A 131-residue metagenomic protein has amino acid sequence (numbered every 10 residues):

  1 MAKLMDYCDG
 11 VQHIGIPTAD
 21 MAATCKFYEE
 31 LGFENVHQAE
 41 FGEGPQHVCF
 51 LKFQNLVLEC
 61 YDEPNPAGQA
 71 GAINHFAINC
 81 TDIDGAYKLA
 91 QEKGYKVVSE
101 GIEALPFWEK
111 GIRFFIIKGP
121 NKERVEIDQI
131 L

Functional and structural regions predicted by a protein language model:
M1-A22, I73-F76, D128-L131: N-terminal beta-strand motif that seeds the catalytic metal site of vicinal oxygen chelate
A2-Y7, Q91-L131: Vicinal oxygen chelate
D6-D9, I16-V57, W108: Core segments of cupin and vicinal oxygen chelate
Q12, Q46-H47, N74, R113: Residue-level marker for the onset of beta-strands and adjacent loop->beta junctions in well-ordered domains
M21, I83, N121: A generic "binding-loop/recognition-motif" signal
N35-A70, I117-Q129: Conserved short beta-strand elements that form part of the metal-binding/catalytic scaffold of enzyme active sites
D84-L89: Short amphipathic alpha-helices within nucleic acid-binding modules
